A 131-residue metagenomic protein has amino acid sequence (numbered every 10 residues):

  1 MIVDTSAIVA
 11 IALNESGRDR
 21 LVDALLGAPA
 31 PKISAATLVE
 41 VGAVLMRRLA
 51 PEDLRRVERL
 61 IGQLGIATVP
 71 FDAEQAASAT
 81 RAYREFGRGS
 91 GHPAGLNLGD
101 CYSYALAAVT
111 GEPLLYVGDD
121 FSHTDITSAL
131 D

Functional and structural regions predicted by a protein language model:
M1-I33, M46-R59, L130: Short, well-structured N-terminal submotif of metal-dependent ribonuclease cores
I8-V9, L38, F121-S122: A generic structural signal for short hydrophobic patches within well-formed alpha-helices
V22-D23, R59-G62, R84-S90: Glycine/charged-rich beta-loop-alpha catalytic/anionic-binding loops adjacent to active sites
P29-K32, L64-V69: Short loop->beta-strand "edge-of-pocket" segments that line small-molecule binding or catalytic clefts across diverse
A67-P113: Active-site neighborhoods of divalent-metal-dependent phosphate/nucleic-acid chemistry enzymes
Y104-D131: Acidic, PIN/NYN-like endoribonuclease modules and their adjacent C-terminal/linker elements
